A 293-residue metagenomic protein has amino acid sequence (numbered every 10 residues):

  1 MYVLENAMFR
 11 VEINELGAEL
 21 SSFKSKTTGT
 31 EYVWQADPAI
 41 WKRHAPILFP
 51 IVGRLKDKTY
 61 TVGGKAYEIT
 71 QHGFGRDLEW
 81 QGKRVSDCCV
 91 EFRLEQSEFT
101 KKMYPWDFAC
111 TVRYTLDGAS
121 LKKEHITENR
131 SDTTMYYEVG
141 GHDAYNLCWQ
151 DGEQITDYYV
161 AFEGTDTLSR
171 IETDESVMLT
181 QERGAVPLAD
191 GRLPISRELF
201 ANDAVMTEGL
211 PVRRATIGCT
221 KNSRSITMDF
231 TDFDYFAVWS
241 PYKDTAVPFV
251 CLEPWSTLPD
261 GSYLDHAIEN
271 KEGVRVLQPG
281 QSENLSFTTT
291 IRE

Functional and structural regions predicted by a protein language model:
M1-A7: Short, Gly/Pro- and small/polar-rich lid/capping loops
A7-A66: Acidic-aromatic substrate-binding/catalytic surfaces of carbohydrate-active enzymes
I13, Y60-Y67, R275-R292: Short Pro-Gly-centered flexible turn/kink motifs
H44-P50, S262-E269: Short, structured beta-strand/loop micro-motifs enriched in basic residues and often containing a Trp
K65-G118: Extended, loop-rich substrate-binding clefts of extracytoplasmic carbohydrate-active enzymes
Q96-W149: Acidic, contiguous internal or C-terminal segments within carbohydrate-active enzymes that form a structured patch used
A144-T231: Active-site/ligand-binding surface loops and adjacent short beta/alpha elements that line catalytic pockets across
C219-D260: Glycine-rich active-site loops that engage anionic ligands at enzyme catalytic sites
